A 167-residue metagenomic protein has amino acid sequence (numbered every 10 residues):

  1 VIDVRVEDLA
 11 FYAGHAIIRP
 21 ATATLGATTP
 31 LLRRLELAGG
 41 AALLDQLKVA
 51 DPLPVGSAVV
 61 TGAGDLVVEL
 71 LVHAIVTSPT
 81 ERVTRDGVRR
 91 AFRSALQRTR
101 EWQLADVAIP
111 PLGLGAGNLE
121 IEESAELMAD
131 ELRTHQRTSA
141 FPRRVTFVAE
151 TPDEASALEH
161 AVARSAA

Functional and structural regions predicted by a protein language model:
V1-W102: Glycine-/small-residue-enriched capping loops at alpha/beta junctions
S78-A167: Phosphate/ribose-phosphate-bearing ligand recognition and processing surfaces, centered on ADP-ribose/NAD(+/P+) systems
